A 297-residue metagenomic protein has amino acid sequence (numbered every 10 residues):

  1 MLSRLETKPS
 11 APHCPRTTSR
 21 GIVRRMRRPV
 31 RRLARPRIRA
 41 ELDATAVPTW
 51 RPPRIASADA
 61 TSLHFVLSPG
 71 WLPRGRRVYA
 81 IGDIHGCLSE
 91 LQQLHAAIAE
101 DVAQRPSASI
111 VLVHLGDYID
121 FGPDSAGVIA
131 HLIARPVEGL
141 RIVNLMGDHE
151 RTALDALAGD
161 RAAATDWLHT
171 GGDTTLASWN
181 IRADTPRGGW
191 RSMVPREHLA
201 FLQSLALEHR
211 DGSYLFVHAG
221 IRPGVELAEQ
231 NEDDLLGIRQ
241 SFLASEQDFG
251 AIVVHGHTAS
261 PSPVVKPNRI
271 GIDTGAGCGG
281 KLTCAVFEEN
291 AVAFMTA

Functional and structural regions predicted by a protein language model:
L2-E6, S10-Q93: Short glycine- and acidic-rich boundary segments immediately preceding or forming the N-terminal edge of structured
A56-L67, Q93-A97, A126, R196 (+1 more regions): Short, motif-level signal for alpha-helix interfacial/capping segments enriched in acidic residues and aromatics/proline
V66-R74, A103-R105, I133-P136, L207-R210 (+2 more regions): A short acidic-Thr-Gly-centered motif at the start of a beta-strand
G75, S107-S109, G139-R141, G212 (+1 more regions): A general structural motif
I81-G82, V113-G116, V143-D148, I252-T258 (+1 more regions): Active-site neighborhood of phospho(di)ester-bond hydrolases with catalytic His/Asp-centered motifs
H85-G86, D120, R151, I221 (+2 more regions): Short, glycine/acidic-enriched loop or turn micro-motifs at the edges of active sites
C87-T165: Core catalytic region of metal-dependent phosphoesterases/phosphodiesterases, especially metallo-beta-lactamase-like
D166-G271, G275-K281, F287-A297: Acidic, His/Gly-enriched loop-helix segments that form or flank divalent-metal centers in metallo-dependent hydrolases
